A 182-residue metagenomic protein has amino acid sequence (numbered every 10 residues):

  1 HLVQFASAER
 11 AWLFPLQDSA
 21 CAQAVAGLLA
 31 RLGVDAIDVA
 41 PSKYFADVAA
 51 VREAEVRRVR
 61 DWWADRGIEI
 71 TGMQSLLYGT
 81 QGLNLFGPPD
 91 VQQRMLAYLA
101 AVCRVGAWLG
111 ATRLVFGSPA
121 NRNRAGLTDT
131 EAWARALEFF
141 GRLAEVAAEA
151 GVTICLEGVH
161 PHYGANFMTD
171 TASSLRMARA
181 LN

Functional and structural regions predicted by a protein language model:
V3-Q17, A40-Y44, S75-Y78, P119-N121 (+1 more regions): Active-site beta-loop-alpha junctions enriched in small/polar residues
F5, A36-K43, M73, E131-N182: Acidic/histidine-rich catalytic cores of soluble enzymes
P15-S19, V48-A50, L85-Q92, G164-T171 (+1 more regions): Gly/Pro-rich active-site loop or hairpin
A24-V25: Short amphipathic alpha-helix
L28-V34: A short, Lys/Arg-enriched amphipathic alpha-helix followed by its capping loop at the start of a domain
R31, V56-R57, M168-A172: Short, surface-exposed alpha-helical segments at coil->helix boundaries
D35-G141, T153: Structural motif corresponding to the early beta-alpha repeats
